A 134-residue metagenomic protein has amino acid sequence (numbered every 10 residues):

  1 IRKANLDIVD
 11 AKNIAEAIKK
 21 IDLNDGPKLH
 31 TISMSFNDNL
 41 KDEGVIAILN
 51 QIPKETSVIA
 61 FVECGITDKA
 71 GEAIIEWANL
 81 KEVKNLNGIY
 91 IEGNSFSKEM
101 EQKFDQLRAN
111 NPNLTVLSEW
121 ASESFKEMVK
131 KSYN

Functional and structural regions predicted by a protein language model:
I1-N134: Leucine-rich tandem repeat or coiled-coil scaffolds
